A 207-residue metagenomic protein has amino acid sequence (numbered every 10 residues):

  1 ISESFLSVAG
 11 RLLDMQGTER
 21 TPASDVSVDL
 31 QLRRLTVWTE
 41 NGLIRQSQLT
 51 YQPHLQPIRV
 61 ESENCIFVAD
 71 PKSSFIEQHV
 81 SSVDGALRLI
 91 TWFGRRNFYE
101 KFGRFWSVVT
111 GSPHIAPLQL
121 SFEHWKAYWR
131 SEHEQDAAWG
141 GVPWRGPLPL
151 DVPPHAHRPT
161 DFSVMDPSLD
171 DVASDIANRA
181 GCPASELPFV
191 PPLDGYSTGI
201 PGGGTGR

Functional and structural regions predicted by a protein language model:
I1-R207: Extracellular beta-rich repeat passengers
